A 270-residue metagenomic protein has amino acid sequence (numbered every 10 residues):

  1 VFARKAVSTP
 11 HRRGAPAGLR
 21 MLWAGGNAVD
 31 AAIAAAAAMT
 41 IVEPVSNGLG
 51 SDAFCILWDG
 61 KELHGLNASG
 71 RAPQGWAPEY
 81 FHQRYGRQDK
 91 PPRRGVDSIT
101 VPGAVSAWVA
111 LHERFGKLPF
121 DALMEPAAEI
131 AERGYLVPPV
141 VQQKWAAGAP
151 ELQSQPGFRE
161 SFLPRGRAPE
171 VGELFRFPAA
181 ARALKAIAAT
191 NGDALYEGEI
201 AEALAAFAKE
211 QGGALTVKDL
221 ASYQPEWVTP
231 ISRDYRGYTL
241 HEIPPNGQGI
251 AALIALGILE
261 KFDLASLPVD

Functional and structural regions predicted by a protein language model:
V1-R20, A28-E197, A201-G247, L264-L267: Noncatalytic scaffold domains of N-terminal-nucleophile
I250: Flexible, polar/acidic helix-loop-strand segments at domain edges
I258-D270: Structured C-terminal helix/loop/strand segments within mature extracytoplasmic catalytic/sensor domains
